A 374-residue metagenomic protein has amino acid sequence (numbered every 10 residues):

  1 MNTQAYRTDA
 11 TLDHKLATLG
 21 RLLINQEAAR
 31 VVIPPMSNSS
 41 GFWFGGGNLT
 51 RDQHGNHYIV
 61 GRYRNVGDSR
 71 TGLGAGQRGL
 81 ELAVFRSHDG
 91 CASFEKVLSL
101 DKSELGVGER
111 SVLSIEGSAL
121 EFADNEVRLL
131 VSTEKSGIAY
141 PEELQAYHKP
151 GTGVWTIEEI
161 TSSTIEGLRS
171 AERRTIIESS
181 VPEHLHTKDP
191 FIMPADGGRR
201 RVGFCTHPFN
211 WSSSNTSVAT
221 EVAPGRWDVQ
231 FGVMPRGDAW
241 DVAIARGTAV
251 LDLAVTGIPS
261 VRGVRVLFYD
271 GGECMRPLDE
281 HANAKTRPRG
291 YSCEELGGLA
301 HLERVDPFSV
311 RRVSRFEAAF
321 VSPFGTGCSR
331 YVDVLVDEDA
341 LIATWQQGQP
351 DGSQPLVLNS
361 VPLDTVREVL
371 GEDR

Functional and structural regions predicted by a protein language model:
M1-G46, T50-L113, E121-G325, V336-R374: Beta-rich carbohydrate-recognition and catalytic domains
R330-V332: Short glycine-rich, acidic/polar surface loops and turns
